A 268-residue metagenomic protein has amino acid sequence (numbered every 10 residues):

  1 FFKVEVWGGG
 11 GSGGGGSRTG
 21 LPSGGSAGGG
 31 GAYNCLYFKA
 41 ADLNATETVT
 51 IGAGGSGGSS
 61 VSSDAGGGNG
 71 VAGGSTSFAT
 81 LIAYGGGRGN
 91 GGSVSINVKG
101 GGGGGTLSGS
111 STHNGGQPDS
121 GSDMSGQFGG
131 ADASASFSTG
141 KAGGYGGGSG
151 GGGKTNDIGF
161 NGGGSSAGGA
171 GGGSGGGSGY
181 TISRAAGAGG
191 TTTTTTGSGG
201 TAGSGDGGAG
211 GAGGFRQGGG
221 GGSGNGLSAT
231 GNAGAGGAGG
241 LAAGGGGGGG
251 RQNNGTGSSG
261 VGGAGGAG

Functional and structural regions predicted by a protein language model:
F2-V4: Aromatic-lined ligand-binding clefts that engage carbohydrates, nucleic acids, or primary amines
V6-A79, S95, G103, S108 (+2 more regions): Glycine-rich strand-loop-strand elements at beta-sheet edges
V6-G10, G87-G91, G130-S136: Short, hydrophobic/aliphatic alpha-helical segments
G28, G54-G57, G70-G73, G91 (+6 more regions): Collagen triple-helix signature
L43, G103-S110, S122, S136 (+1 more regions): Generic hydrophobic, helix-prone segments enriched in Leu/Val/Ile
A79-S93: Short peripheral tails and domain-boundary helices/loops at the edges of structured domains
G87, G101-G105, G116, G151: Alpha-helical transmembrane segments and their immediate interhelical/interface regions in integral membrane proteins
